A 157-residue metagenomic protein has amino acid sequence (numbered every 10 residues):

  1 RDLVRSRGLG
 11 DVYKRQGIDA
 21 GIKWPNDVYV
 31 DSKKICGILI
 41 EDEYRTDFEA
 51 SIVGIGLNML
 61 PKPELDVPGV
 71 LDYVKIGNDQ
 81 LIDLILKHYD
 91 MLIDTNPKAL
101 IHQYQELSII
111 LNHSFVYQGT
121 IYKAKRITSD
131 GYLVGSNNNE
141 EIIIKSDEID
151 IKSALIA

Functional and structural regions predicted by a protein language model:
R1-Y13: Single conserved hydrophobic/aromatic residue that forms the stacking wall/gate of nucleotide- or nucleobase-binding
D11-D19, K33-A157: Long, positively charged amphipathic alpha-helical accessory segments at protein N-termini or as interdomain linkers
